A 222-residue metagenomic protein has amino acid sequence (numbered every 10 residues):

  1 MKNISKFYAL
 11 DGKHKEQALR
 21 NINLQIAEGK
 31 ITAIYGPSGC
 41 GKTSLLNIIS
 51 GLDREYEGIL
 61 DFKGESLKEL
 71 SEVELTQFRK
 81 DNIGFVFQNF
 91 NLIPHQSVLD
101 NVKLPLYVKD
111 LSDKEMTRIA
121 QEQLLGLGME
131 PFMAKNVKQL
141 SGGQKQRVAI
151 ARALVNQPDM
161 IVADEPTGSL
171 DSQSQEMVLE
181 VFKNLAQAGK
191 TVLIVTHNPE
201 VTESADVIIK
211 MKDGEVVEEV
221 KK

Functional and structural regions predicted by a protein language model:
Y35-P37: The feature captures the beta-strand-to-loop junction immediately N-terminal to the Walker
S50: Helix-to-loop junction immediately C-terminal to a conserved catalytic motif
G58-S66: Conserved ABC transporter NBD signature motif
Q96-K103: Short coil-to-helix segment of the ABC ATPase nucleotide-binding domain corresponding to the Q-loop/switch region
N136-L140, Q144: Conserved ABC ATPase signature
Q157: Conserved catalytic motifs of ABC-family nucleotide-binding domains
I161-D164: Catalytic Walker B motif of ABC-type/P-loop ATPase nucleotide-binding domains
